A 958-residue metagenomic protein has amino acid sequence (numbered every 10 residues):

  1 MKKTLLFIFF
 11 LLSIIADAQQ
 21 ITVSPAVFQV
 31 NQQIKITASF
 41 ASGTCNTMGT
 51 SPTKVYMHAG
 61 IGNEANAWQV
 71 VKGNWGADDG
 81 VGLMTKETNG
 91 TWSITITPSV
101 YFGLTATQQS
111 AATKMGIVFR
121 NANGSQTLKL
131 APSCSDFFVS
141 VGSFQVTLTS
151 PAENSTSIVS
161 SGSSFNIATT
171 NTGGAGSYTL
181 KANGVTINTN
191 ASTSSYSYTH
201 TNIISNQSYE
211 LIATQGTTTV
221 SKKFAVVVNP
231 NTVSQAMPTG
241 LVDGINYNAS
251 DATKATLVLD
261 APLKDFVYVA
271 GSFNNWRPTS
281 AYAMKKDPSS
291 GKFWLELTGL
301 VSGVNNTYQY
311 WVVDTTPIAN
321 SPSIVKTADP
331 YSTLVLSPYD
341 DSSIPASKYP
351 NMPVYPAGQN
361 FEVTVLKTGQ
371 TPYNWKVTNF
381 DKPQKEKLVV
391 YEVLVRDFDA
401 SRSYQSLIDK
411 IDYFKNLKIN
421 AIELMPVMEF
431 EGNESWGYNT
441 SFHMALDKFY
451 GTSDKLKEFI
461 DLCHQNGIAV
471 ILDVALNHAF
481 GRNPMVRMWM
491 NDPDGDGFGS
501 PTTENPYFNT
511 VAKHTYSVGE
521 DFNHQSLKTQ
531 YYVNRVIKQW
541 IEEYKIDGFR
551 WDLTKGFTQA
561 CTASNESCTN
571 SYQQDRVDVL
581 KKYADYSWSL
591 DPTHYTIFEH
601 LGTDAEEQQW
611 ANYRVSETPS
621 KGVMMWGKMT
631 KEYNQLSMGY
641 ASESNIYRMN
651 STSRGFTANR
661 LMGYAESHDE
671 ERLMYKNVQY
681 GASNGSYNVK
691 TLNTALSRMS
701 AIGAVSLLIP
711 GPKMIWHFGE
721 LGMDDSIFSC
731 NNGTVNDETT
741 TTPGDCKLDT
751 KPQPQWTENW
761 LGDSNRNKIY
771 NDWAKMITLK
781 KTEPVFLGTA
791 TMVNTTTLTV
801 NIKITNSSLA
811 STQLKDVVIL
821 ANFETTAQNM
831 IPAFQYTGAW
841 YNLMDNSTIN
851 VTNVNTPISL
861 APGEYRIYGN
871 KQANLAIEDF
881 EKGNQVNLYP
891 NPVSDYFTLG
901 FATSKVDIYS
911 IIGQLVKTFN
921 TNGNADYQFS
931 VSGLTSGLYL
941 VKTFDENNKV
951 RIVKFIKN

Functional and structural regions predicted by a protein language model:
K54-Q108, G124-A131, N248-D251, T256-N305 (+1 more regions): Aromatic-rich carbohydrate-binding modules that target alpha-glucans
T147-T149, A790-N794, N870-Y889: Residue-level detector of functionally pivotal "anchor" positions at catalytic/ligand-binding pockets or at interdomain
S192-S208, P857, Q928: Solvent-exposed segments in extracellular or luminal domains encompassing
V227-V267, P322-E386: Basic K/R-rich, polyanion-interacting modules in nucleoproteins and related proteins
P330-S332, Q370-G548, L553-Y572, K582-D591: Substrate-binding/active-site clefts of carbohydrate-active enzymes
K545, D578-D724, F728, K781 (+5 more regions): Conserved alpha/beta catalytic core and glycan-binding cleft of carbohydrate-active enzymes
T852-N874, G937: C-terminal beta-strand-rich structural cap/linker in extracellular carbohydrate-active enzymes
E878-N958: C-terminal outer-membrane/trafficking sorting elements
